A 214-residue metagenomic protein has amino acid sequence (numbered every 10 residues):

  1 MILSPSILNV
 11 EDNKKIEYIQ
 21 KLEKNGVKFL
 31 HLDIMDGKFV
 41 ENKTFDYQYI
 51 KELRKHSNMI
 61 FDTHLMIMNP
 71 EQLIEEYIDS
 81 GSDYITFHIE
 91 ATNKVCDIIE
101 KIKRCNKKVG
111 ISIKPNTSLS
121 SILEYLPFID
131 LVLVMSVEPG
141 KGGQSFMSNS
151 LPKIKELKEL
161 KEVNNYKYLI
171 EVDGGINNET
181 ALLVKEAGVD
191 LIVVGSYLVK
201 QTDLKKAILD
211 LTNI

Functional and structural regions predicted by a protein language model:
I2-S6, L30-L32, F61-L65, I85-F87 (+4 more regions): Hydrophobic faces of well-ordered beta-strands that scaffold small-molecule active sites in alpha/beta enzyme cores
K15, L22, D33, Y77 (+6 more regions): Conserved, mostly hydrophobic/aromatic
Y18-I19, N69-D79, T117-P127, I176-I192: Catalytic cores of alpha/beta
N25, H56, S80, C105 (+1 more regions): Structural motif
L32-K101: N-terminal active-site wall of soluble small-molecule enzyme domains
D36-T44, P115, Y125-K155, E159-L169 (+1 more regions): Glycine/Thr-rich beta-alpha phosphate-binding loop at enzyme active sites
K43-T63, K101-G110, S150-I170, G174 (+1 more regions): Alpha-helix-loop-beta-strand connector modules within alpha/beta enzyme cores
I85-K94, L133-S145, A187-A207: Glycine-rich phosphate-binding active-site loops on the catalytic face of alpha/beta enzymes
